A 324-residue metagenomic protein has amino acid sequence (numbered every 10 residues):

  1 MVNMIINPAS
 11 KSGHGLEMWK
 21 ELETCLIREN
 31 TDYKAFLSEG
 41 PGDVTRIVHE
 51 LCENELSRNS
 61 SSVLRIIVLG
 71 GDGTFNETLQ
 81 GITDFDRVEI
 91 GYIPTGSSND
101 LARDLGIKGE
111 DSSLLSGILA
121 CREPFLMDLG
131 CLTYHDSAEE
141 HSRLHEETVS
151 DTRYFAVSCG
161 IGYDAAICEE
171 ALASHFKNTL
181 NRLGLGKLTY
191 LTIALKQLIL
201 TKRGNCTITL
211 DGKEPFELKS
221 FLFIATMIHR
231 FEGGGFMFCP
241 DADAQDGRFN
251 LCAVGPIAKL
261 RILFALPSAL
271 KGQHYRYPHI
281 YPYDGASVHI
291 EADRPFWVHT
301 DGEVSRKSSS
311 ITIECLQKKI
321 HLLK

Functional and structural regions predicted by a protein language model:
M1-I66, N76, Q80-G81, S113-L115 (+1 more regions): ATP/NTP phosphate-donor binding region
N3, D84-S220: Catalytic core of DAGKc-family lipid kinases
N7, V44, G130, I167 (+4 more regions): A residue-level signal for conserved active-site and pocket-lining positions in enzyme catalytic cores
P8, L69-G71, I93-G96: Glycine-rich beta-strand-to-loop/alpha-helix junction loops that act as flexible
G15, E77-L79, A102-D104, A166 (+2 more regions): Short glycine-/acidic-enriched loop or helix-start segments at secondary-structure transitions that form or flank
G15, L210-L218, M237-K324: ATP/nucleoside-binding phosphotransfer catalytic cores, i.e., glycine-rich phosphate-binding loops
W19-L22, C52, T83, L172-H175 (+3 more regions): Short, solvent-exposed amphipathic alpha-helical segments in soluble enzyme and RNA/protein-processing domains
G160, D164, F223-C239: Glycine-rich phosphate/pyrophosphate-binding beta-alpha loops
